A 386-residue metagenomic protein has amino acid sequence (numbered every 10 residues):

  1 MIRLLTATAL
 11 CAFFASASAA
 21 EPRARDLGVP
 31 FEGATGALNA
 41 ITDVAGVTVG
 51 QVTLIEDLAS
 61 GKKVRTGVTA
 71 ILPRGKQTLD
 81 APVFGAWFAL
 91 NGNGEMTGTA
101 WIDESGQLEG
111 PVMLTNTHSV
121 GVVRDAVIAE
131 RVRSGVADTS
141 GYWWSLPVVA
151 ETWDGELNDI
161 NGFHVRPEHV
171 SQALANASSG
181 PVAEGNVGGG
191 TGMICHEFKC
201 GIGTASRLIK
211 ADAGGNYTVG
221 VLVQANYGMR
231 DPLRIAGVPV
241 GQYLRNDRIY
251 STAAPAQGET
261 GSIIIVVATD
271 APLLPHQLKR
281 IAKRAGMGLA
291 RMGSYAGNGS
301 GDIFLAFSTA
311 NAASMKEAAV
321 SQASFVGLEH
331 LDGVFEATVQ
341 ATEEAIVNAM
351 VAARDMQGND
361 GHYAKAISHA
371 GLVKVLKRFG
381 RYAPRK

Functional and structural regions predicted by a protein language model:
M1-L4: Positively charged n-region of N-terminal signal peptides that target proteins for export
T6-A15: Bacterial N-terminal signal peptides
A20-K386: Alpha/propeptide regions of enzymes that mature by internal proteolysis
